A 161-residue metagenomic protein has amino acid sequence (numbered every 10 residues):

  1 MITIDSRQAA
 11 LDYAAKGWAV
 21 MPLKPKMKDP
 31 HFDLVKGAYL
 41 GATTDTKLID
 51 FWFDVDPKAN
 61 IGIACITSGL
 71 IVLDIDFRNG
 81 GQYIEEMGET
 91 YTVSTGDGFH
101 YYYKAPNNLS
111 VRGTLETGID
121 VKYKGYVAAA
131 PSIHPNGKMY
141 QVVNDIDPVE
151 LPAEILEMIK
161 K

Functional and structural regions predicted by a protein language model:
M1-K161: Conserved phosphate/metal-binding and DNA-contacting active-site motifs used in DNA phosphodiester-bond processing
